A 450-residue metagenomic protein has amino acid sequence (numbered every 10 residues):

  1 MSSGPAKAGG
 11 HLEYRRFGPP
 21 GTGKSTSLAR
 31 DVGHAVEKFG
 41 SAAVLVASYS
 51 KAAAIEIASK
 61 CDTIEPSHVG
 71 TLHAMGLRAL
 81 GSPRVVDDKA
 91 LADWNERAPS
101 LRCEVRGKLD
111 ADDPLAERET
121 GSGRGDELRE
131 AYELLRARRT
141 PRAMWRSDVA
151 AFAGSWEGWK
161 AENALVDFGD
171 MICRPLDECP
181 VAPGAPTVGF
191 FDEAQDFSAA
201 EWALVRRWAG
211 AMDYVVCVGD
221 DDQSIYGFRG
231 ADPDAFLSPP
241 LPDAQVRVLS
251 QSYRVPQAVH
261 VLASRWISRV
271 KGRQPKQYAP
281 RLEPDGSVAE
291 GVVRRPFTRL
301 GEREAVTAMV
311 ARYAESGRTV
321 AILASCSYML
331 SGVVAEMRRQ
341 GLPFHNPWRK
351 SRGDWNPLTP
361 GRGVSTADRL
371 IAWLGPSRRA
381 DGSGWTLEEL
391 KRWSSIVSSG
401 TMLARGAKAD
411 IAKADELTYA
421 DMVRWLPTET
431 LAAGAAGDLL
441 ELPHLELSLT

Functional and structural regions predicted by a protein language model:
M1-K7, H11-F17, T26-S27, G107-F190 (+3 more regions): Accessory N-terminal region flanking or inserted into the helicase ATPase core in nucleic-acid motor proteins
M1-V85: P-loop NTPase Walker
E13, V46, V69, V246-V248 (+2 more regions): Conserved beta-strand scaffold positions in the cores of enzyme catalytic domains, especially in NTP/NDP-utilizing
R15, L80-A90, V261-W266, L358-L370: Short, surface-exposed amphipathic charged segments that create phosphate/polyanion-binding patches used for binding
R16-T26, R30, Y49-A52, V188 (+5 more regions): Conserved helicase motor core of SF1/SF2 NTP-dependent helicases
T22, K51, A74, Q257-H260 (+1 more regions): Core RecA-like ATPase module of SF1/SF2 helicases and allied nucleic-acid translocases
F39-S41, T63-S67, L80-E96, G184 (+2 more regions): Short, polar/flexible loop-turn hinges at active-site or ligand-entry regions and domain interfaces
R84-K160, R318, P376-I411: ATP-hydrolysis module of ASCE/P-loop NTPase motor domains, specifically the Walker B Asp-Glu catalytic pair
